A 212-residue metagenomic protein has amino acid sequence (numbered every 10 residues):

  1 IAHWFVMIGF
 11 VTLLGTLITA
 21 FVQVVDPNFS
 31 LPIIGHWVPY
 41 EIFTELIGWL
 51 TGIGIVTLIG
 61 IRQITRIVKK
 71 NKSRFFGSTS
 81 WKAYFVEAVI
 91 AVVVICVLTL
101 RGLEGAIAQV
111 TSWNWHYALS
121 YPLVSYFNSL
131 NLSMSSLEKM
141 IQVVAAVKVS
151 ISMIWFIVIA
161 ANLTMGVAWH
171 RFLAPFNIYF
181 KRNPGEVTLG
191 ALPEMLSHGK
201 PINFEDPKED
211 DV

Functional and structural regions predicted by a protein language model:
I1-D211: Membrane-embedded alpha-helical bundles of multi-pass integral membrane proteins
